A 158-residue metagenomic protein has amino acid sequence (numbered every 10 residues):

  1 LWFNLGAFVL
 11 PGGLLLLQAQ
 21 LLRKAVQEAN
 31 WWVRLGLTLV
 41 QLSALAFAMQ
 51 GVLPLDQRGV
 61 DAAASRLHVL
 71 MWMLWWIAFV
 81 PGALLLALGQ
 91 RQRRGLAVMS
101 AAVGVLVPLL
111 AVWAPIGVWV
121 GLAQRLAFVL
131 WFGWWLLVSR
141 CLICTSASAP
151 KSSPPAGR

Functional and structural regions predicted by a protein language model:
L1-G13: Interfacial helix-start motif at the membrane-water boundary
W2, Q27-R34, G59-R66, R91 (+1 more regions): Juxtamembrane loop-transmembrane helix junctions in multi-pass integral membrane proteins, especially the extracellular
P11-Q27: Transmembrane alpha-helical segments in integral membrane proteins
V26-Q41, R94-M99: Interfacial segments of alpha-helical transmembrane regions
L37-V52, M99-L110: Small-polar-interrupted transmembrane alpha-helices in polytopic inner-membrane proteins
L45-L88: Membrane-proximal helix-loop-helix units in multi-pass membrane proteins
L86-P150: Terminal transmembrane helical module of multi-pass membrane proteins
P150-G157: Short, intrinsically disordered C-terminal tails of secreted or membrane-associated proteins
